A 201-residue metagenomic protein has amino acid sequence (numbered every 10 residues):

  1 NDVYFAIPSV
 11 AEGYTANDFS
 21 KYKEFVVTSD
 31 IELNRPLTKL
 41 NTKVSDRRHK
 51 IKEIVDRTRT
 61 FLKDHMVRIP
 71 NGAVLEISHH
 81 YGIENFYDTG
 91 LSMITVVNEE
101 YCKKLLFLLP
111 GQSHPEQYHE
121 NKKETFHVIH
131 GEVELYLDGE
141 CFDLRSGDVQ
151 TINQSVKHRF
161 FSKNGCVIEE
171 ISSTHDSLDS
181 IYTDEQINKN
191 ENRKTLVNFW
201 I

Functional and structural regions predicted by a protein language model:
D2-Y4, Q154-D179: Ligand-binding loop in jelly-roll beta-barrel domains
P8-A11: Extended, low-hydrophobicity, polar/charged segments
G13-Y101, I187, R193-I201: A short, N-terminal "cap"/entry segment at the start of jelly-roll beta-barrel domains of the cupin/DSBH fold
I94-N98, K104-L106, H114-H119, H127 (+1 more regions): Short histidine-centered beta-strand/loop micro-motifs that create catalytic or ligand/metal-coordination sites
Y101, P110-Q112, N121-K122, V156 (+2 more regions): A generic "binding-loop/recognition-motif" signal
L109-P110, E120-E134: Glycine- and acidic-residue-biased ligand/ion/polar-headgroup-sensing regions
G139-K157: Short acidic-glycine-tyrosine-enriched beta hairpin
